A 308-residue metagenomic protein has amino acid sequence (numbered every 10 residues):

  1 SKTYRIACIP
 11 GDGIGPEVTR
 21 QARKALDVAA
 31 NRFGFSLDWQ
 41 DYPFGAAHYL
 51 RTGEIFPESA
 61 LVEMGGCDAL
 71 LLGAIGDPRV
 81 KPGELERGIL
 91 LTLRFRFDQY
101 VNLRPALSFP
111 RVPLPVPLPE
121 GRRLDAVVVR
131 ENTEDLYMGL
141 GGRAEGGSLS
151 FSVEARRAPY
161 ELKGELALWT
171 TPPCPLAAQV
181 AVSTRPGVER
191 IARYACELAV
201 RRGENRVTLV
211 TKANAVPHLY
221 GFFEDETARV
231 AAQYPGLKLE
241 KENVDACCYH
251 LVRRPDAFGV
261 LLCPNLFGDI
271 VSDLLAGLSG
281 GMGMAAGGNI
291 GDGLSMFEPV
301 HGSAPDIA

Functional and structural regions predicted by a protein language model:
K2-R5, G65-A69, D98-Q99, G121-A126 (+5 more regions): Short coil/turn connectors at secondary-structure junctions
A7-K24, V28-A30, F151-E242: Glycine-rich phosphate/diphosphate-binding loop of Rossmann-like nucleotide-binding domains
D12-G15, D68, V129, A195 (+1 more regions): Buried hydrophobic positions in well-ordered alpha/beta secondary-structure cores of metabolic enzymes
R32-E58, Y249-L251: N-terminal beta-loop-helix "entrance" segment that forms/cooperates in small-molecule cofactor or anionic ligand
L50-E165, A178, L266: N-terminal glycine-rich phosphate/adenylate-binding segment common to multiple enzyme folds
R51-G53, P217-E226, V252-G259, A276: Short glycine/threonine-rich loop-to-helix capping motif typified by GTGT followed within a few residues by an Asp-Pro
R111, E242-Y249: Short acidic loop-to-helix transition motifs that present clustered carboxylates
H250-A308: Glycine-rich phosphate/nucleotide-binding loop
